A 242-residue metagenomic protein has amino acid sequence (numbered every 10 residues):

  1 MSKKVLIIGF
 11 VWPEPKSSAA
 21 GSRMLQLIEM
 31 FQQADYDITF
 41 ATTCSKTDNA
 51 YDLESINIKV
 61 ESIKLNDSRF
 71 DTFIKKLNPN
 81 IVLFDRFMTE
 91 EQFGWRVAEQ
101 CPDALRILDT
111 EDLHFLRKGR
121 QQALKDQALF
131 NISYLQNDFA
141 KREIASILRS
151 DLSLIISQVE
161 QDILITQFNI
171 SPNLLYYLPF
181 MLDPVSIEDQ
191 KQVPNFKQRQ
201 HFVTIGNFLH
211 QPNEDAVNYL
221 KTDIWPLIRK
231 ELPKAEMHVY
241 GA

Functional and structural regions predicted by a protein language model:
M1-A50: N-terminal subdomain of nucleotide-sugar transferases
E14, D103-N137, D162, K197-Q198 (+1 more regions): Acceptor-binding helix/loop patch of EC 2.4 sugar-transfer enzymes, predominantly nucleotide-sugar-dependent
A20, D85-R86, I155-S157, F180 (+1 more regions): Replace "coordinates the UDP/GDP/TDP-sugar" with "coordinates nucleotide-activated sugar donors
L25, E29, F40, T166-A242: Conserved catalytic-core segment of nucleotide-activated headgroup transferases in glycan assembly
D48-R69: Conserved nucleotide-sugar phosphate-binding/catalytic loop shared by glycosyltransferases and other
S68-L77, K191-P194: Short amphipathic alpha-helix with an adjacent loop that forms part of the alpha/beta core around
F73-Q92, I107: Short N-terminal targeting/anchoring amphipathic segment
Q92-F93, N137-N173: A short, active-site helix/loop in glycosyltransferases that binds the activated sugar's phosphate group
